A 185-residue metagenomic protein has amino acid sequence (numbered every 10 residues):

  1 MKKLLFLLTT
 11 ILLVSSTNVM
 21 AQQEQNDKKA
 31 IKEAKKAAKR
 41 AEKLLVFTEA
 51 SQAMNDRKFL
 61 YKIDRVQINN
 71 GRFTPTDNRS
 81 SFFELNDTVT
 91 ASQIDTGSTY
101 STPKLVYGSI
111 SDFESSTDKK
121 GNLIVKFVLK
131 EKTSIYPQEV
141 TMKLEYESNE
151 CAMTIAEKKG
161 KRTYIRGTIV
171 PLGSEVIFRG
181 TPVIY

Functional and structural regions predicted by a protein language model:
M1-D27: Bacterial Sec-dependent N-terminal signal peptides
T17-L60: Sec-dependent signal peptide cleavage junction
L45, I63-N78: N-terminal post-signal-peptidase region of extra-cytosolic proteins
A53-D64, V176, T181-I184: Surface-exposed, interaction-prone regions used to assemble/regulate multi-protein complexes
Y61, V89-Q93, C151-I155: Short hydrophobic/aromatic-rich beta-strand segments that constitute the beta-sheet cores of beta-sandwich/beta-barrel
V66, N86-T88, I94-T96, E147 (+1 more regions): Solvent-exposed coil/turn segments that connect beta secondary-structure elements in extracytoplasmic/periplasmic
P75-V128, K132-I135: Mid-length scaffold segments of soluble, non-membrane domains
S115-Y185: Helix-rich interaction surfaces within compact, conserved domain-sized segments that mediate assembly or partner
